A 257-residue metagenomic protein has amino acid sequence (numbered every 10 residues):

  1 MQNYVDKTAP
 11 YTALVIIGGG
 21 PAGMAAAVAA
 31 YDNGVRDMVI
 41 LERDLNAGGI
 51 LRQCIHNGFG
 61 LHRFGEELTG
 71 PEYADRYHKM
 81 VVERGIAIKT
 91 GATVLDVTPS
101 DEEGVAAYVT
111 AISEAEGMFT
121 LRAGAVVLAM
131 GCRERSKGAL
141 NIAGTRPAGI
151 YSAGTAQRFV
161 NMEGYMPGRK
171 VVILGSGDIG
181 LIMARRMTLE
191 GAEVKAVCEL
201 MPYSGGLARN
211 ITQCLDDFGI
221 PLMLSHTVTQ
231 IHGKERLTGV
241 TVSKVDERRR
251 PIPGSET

Functional and structural regions predicted by a protein language model:
M1-T257: Residues forming the flavin
